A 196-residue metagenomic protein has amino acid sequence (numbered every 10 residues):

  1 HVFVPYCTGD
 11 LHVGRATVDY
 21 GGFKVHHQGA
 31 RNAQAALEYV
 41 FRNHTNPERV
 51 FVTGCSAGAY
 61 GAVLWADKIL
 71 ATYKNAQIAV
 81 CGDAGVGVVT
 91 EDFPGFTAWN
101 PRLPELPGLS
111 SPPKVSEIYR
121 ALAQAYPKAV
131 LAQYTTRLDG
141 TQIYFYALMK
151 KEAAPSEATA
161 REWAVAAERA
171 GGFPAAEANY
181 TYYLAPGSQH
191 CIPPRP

Functional and structural regions predicted by a protein language model:
H1-P196: C-terminal His-loop and adjacent cap/lid subdomain of alpha/beta-hydrolase
